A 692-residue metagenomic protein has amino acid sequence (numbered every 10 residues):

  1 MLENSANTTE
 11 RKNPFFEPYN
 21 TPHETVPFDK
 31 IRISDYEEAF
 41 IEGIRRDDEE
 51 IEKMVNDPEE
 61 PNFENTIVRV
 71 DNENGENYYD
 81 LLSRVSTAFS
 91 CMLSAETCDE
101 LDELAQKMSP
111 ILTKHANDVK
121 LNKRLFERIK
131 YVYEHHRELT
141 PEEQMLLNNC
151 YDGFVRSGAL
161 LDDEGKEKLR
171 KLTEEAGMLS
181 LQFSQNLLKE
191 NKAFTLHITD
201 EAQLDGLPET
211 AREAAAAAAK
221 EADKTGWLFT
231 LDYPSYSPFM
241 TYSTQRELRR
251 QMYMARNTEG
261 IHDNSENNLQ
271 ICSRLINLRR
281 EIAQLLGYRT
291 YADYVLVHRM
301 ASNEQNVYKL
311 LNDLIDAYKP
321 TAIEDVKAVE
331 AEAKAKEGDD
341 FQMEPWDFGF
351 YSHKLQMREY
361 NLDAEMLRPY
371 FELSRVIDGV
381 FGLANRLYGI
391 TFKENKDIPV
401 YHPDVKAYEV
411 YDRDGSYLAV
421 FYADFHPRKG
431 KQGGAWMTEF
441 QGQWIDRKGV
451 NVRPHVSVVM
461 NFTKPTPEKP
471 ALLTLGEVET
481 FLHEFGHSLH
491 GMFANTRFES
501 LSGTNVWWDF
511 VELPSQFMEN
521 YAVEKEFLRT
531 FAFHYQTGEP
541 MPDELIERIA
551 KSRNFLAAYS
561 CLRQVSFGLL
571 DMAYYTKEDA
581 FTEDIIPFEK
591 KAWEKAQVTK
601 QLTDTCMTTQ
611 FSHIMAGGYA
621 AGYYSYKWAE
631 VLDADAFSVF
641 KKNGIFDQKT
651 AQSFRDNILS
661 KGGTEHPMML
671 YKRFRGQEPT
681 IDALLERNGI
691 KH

Functional and structural regions predicted by a protein language model:
L2-E38, E42, G226, R375 (+8 more regions): C-terminal, non-catalytic "cap/extension" segments appended to globular domains
N7-E42, D47, L93, L101-S302 (+3 more regions): His/Asp/Glu-rich acidic catalytic environments and adjacent acidic regulatory segments
F16-E24, K53-N56, D152-S157, Y360-L362 (+1 more regions): Short, charged/polar, low-complexity loop and linker segments that flank or interrupt alpha-helical bundles
F28-F40, F63-V70, N264-N268, V307-L314 (+2 more regions): Membrane-entry segments of alpha-helical transmembrane domains in multi-pass membrane proteins
I44-L139, L562-Y574, E578-E594, Q601 (+3 more regions): C-terminal non-catalytic alpha-helical accessory regions
Y79-A88, N148, D152, M254 (+3 more regions): Short, hydrophobic/amphipathic alpha-helical patches that form generic packing surfaces within helical domains
E142, L146-L147, R170, Q185 (+7 more regions): Active-site-proximal, well-structured secondary-structure segments within enzyme catalytic domains
T463-L482: Short pre-active-site segment immediately N-terminal to the catalytic Zn-binding motif
